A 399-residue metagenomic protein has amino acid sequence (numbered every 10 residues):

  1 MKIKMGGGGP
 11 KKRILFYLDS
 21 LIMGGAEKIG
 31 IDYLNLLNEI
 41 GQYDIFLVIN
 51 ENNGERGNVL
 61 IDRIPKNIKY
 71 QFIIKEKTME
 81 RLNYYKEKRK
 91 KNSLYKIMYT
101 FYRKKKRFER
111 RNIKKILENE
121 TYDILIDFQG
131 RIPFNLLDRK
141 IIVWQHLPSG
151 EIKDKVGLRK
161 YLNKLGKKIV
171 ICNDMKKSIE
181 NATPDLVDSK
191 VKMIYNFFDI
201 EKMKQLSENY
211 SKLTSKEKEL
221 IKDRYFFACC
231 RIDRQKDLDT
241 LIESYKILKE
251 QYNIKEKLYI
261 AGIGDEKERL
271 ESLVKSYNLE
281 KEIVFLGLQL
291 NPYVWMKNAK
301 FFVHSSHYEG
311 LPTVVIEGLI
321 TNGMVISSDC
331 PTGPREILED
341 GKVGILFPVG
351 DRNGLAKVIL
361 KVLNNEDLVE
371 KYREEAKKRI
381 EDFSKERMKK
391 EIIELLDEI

Functional and structural regions predicted by a protein language model:
L15, T214-K236, I242-Y245: Conserved donor-binding/catalytic core segment of Leloir-type glycosyltransferases
F16-M23, L36, I40-I97, K190: N-terminal strand-loop element at the rim of the active site of nucleotide-sugar-dependent glycosyltransferases
G166-M193, F198-I200: A short, active-site helix/loop in glycosyltransferases that binds the activated sugar's phosphate group
E271-G287: Nucleotide-activated donor-binding/catalytic signature segment of Leloir-type glycosyltransferases, i.e., the conserved
E282, G354, K361, L368-D382 (+1 more regions): A short, well-ordered alpha-helix in the C-terminal region of glycosyltransferases
L288, H307: Aromatic "clamp/platform" in nucleotide-sugar-dependent glycosyltransferases that forms part of the donor/acceptor
M324-S328: Short hydrophobic beta-strand element within catalytic cores of glycosyltransferases and related nucleotide-activated
E339-G341, I345-R352, K361-E366: Conserved acidic donor-binding segment of nucleotide-sugar-dependent glycosyltransferases
